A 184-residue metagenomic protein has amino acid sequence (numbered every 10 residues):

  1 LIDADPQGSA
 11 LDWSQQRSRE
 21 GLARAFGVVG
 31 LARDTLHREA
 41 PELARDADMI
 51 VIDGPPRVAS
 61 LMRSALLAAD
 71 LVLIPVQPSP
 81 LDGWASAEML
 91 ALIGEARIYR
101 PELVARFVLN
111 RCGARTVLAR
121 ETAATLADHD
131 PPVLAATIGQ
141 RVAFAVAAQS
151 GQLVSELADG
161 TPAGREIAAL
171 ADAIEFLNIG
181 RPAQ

Functional and structural regions predicted by a protein language model:
L1, I52, I74, F107-L109: Structural beta-sheet core signal
L1-I52, P56-R63, Y99, A124 (+1 more regions): P-loop/Walker-type NTP enzyme "switch/lid" segment
P6-G8, S79-L81, C112-R115, V142-A143: Conserved nucleotide-binding/hydrolysis micro-motifs of P-loop NTPases
A59-P80: Inter-motif core of Ras-like GTPase G domains
S86-R100: Conserved C-terminal guanine-recognition region of P-loop GTPase G domains, centered on the G4
G113, A124-Q152: Beta-strand-loop-alpha "switch" segments that mediate conformational coupling across diverse proteins
G151-Q184: NTP-binding/hydrolysis catalytic cores, primarily Walker-type P-loop NTPases
